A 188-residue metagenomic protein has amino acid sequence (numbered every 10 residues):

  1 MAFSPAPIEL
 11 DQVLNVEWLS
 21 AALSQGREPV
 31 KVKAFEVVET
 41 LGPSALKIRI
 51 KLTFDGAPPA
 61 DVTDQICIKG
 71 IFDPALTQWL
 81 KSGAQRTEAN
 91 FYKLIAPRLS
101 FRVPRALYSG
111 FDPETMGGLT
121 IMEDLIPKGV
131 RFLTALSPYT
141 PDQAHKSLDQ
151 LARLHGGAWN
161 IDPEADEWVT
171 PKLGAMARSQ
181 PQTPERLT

Functional and structural regions predicted by a protein language model:
M1-K33: Juxta-kinase regulatory segment immediately upstream of eukaryotic protein kinase catalytic domains
V38-L187: Conserved ATP-binding subdomain of kinase catalytic cores across diverse folds
